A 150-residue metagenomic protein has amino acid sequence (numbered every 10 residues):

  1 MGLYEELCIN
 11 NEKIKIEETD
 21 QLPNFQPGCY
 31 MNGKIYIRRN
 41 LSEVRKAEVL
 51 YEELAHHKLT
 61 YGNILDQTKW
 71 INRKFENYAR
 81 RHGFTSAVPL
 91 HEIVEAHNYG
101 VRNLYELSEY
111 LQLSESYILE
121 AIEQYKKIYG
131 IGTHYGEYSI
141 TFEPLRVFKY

Functional and structural regions predicted by a protein language model:
M1-Y150: Active-site hotspot residues in diverse enzymes, especially metal/ion-binding acidic/histidine motifs
